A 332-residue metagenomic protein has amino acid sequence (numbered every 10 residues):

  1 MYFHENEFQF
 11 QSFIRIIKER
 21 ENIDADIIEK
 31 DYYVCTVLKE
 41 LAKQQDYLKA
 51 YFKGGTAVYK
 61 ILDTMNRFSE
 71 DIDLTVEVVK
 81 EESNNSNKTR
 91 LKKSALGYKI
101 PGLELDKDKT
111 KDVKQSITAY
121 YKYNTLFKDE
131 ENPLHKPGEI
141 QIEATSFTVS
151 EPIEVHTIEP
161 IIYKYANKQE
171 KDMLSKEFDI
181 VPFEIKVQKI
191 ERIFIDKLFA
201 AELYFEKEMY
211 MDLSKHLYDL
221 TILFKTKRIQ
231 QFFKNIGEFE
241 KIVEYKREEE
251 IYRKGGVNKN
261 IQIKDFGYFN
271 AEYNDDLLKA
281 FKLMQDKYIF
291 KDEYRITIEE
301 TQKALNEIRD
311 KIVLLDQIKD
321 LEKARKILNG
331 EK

Functional and structural regions predicted by a protein language model:
M1-A50, L62-N66, E77-K332: Structured mid-to-C-terminal alpha-helical surface segments
F52-T56: Glycine-rich beta-strand-to-loop/alpha-helix junction loops that act as flexible
Y59: Nucleotide phosphate-binding site architecture
